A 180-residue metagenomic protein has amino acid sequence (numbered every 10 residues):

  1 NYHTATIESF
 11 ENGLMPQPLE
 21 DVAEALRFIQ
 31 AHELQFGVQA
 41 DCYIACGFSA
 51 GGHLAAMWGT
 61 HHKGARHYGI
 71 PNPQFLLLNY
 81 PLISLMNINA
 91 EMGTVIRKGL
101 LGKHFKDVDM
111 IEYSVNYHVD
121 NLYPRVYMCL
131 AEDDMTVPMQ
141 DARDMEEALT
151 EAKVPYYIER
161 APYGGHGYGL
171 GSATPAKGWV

Functional and structural regions predicted by a protein language model:
N1-A40, G171-G178: Catalytic nucleophile-loop/oxyanion-hole region of alpha/beta-hydrolase and closely related hydrolase-like folds
P18-A25, A50-L54, D141, M145 (+1 more regions): Stable alpha-helical elements in mature extracytoplasmic
E24-M92: Primarily recognizes the serine-hydrolase "nucleophile elbow" in alpha/beta-hydrolase and SGNH/GDSL folds
Y43, V126, Y156: Hydrophobic anchor at the start of a short beta-strand that flanks the dinucleotide cofactor-binding loop
P81-H118: Mobile cap/lid helix-loop segments that gate and shape the active-site cleft of serine hydrolases
L85, D133-V137: Acidic catalytic loop of the alpha/beta-hydrolase fold
L122, M128-L130, D134: Short beta-strand/loop motif that positions the catalytic acidic residue of the alpha/beta-hydrolase fold
C129, M139-V180: C-terminal catalytic histidine-bearing segment of alpha/beta-hydrolase fold enzymes
